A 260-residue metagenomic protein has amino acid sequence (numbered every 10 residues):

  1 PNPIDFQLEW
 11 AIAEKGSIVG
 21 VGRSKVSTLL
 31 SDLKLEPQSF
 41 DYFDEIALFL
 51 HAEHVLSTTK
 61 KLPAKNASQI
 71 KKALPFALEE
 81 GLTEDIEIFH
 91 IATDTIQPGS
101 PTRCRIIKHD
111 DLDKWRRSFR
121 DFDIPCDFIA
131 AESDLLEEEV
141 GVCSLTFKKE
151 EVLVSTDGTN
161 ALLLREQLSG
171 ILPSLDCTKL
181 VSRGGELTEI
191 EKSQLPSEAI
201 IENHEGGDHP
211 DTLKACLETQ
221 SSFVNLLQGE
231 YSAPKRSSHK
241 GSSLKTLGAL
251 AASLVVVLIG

Functional and structural regions predicted by a protein language model:
P1-G260: Hydrophobic/aromatic-enriched cytosolic interaction surfaces used to assemble or bind macromolecules
